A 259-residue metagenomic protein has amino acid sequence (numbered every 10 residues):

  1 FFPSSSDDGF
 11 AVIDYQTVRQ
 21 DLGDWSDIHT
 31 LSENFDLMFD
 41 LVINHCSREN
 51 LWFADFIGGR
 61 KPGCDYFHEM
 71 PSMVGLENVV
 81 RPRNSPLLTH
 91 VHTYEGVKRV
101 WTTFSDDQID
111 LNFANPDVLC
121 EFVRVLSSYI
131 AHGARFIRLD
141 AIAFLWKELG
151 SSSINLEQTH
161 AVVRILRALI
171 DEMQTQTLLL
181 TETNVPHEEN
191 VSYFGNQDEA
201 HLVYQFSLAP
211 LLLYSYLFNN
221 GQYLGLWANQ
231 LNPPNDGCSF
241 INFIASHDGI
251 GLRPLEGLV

Functional and structural regions predicted by a protein language model:
F1-C120, S127, A131, I142-Y216: Acidic/aromatic-lined carbohydrate-recognition and catalytic surfaces of CAZymes acting on diverse glycans
R124, L166, A228-Q230: A generic local structural motif
R135: Short acidic/polar active-site loop segments enriched in Thr and Asp
N219-Q222: Short, solvent-exposed helix-helix connector turns and helix-capping sites enriched in acidic/polar residues
L224-V259: Active-site-proximal substrate-binding groove within the catalytic cores of carbohydrate-active enzymes
